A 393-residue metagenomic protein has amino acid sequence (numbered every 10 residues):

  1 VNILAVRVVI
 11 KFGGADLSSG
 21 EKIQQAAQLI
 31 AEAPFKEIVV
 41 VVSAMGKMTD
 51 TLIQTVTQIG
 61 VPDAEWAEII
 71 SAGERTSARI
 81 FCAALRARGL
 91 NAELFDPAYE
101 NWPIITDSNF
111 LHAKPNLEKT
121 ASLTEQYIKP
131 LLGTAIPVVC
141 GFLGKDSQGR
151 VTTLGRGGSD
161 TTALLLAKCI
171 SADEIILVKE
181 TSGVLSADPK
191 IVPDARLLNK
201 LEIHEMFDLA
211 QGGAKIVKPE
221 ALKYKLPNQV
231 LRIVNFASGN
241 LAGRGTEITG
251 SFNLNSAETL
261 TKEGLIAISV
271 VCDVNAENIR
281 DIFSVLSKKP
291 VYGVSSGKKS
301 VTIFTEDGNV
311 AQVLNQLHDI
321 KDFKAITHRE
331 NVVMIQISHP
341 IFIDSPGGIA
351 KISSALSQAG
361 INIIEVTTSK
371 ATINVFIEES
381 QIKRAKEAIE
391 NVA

Functional and structural regions predicted by a protein language model:
N2-L222, F376-Q381: Nucleotide/pyrophosphate-binding catalytic subdomain
R7-V8, E37-V40, A67-E68, N91-E93 (+13 more regions): Structural motif
A31, L132-G133, L226, S287 (+1 more regions): Alpha-helix boundary recognition
M45, Y99, T181-S182, S238-G239 (+2 more regions): Conserved beta-strand edge residues that scaffold enzyme active sites
A87, C169, P227-N228, K288 (+1 more regions): Residues at alpha-helix termini
F207-V271: A conserved active-site cap/scaffold subdomain adjacent to cofactor or substrate pockets
R244-A393: A conserved regulatory-domain signal marking ACT and ACT-like small-molecule sensing domains and adjacent regulatory
